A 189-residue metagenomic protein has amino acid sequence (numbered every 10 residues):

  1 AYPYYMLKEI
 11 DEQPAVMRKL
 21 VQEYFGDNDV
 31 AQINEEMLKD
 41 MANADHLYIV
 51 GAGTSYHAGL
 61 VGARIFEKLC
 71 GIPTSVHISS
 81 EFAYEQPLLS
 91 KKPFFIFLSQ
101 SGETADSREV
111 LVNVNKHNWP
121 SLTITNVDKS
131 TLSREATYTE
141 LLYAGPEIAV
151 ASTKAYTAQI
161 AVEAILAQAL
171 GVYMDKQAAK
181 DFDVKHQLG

Functional and structural regions predicted by a protein language model:
A1-M37, M41-A44, I165-G189: Cofactor-/ligand-binding subdomain signature composed of acidic, glycine-rich, tryptophan-containing flexible loops
A42-L188: Glycine-rich phosphate-binding loops that contact phosphosugars or nucleotide phosphates
